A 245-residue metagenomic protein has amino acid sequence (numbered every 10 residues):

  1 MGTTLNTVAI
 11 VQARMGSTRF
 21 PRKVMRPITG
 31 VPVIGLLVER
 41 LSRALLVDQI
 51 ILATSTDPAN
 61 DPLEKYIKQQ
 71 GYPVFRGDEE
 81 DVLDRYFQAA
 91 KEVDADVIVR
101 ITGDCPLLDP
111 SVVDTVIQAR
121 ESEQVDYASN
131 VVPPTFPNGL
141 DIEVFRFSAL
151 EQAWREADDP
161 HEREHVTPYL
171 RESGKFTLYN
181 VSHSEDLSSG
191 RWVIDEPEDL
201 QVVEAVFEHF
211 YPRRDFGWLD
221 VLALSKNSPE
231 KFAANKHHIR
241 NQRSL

Functional and structural regions predicted by a protein language model:
M1-F20: N-terminal nucleotide-binding beta1-loop-alpha1 segment
T3, F145, H165-L245: Conserved alpha/beta core of the MobA/IspD/sugar-nucleotide pyrophosphorylase nucleotidyltransferase superfamily
V33-I50, K65, Q69-Q70: A short, N-terminal amphipathic alpha-helix
K65-D81, K91: Conserved donor nucleotide-binding strand/loop of the catalytic core
V82-F87, T102-A119: Acidic donor-binding/catalytic loop of UDP-sugar-dependent glycosyltransferases, especially processive GT2
I98-V99: Short aromatic/hydrophobic "clamp" motif used to bind/position activated sugar donors
D109-T135: Conserved donor-nucleotide/metal-binding helix-loop-beta segment in metal-dependent transferases, i.e., the alpha-helix
L140-G174: Anionic-ligand binding region
